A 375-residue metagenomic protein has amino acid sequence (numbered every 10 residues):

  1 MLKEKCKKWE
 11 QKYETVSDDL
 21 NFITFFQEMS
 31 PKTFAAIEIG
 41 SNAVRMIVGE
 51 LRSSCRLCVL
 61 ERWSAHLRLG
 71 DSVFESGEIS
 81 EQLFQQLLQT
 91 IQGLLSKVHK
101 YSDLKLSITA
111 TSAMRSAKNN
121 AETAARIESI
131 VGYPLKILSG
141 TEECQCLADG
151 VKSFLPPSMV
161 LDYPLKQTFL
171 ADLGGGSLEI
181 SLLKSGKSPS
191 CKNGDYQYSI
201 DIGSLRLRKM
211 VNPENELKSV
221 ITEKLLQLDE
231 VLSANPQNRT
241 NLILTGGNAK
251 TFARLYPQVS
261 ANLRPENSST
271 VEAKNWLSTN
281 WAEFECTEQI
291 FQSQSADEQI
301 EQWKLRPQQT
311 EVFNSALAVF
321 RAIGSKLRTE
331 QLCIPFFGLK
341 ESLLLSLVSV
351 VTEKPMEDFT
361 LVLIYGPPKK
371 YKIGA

Functional and structural regions predicted by a protein language model:
L2-A35, I39-V44, G49-A110, A121-A124 (+1 more regions): N-terminal glycine/serine-rich phosphate-binding loop of ATP-dependent small-molecule kinases, especially carbohydrate
M29-P31, S41, Y163-L165, G175 (+1 more regions): A generic fold-level signal
F34, V48, S72-S96, Y101 (+3 more regions): Helical "lid/coupling" subdomains associated with nucleotide-phosphate turnover
E38-A43, A171-S177, T245-N248: A short acidic Gly-Thr/Ser loop motif
